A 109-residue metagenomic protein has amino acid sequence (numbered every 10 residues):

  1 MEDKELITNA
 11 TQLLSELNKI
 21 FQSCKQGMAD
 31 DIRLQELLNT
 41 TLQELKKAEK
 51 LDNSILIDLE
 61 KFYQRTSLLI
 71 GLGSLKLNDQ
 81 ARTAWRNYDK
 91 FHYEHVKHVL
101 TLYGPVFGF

Functional and structural regions predicted by a protein language model:
M1-N39, V96-F109: Short terminal alpha-helical segments
D3-L6, A10, A48, D52-I55 (+4 more regions): Intrinsic-disorder-associated interaction segments
A10, A29, A48, A81-A84: A sequence-composition feature that detects small, non-aromatic residues
Q12, D52-K61, A81-R82, Y103-G108: Generic hydrophobic segment detector
E16, I20, F62, A84-N87: Residues that form generic nucleotide/phosphate-binding pockets
C24-L72: Amphipathic alpha-helical interaction modules
T66-F109: Amphipathic alpha-helical binding modules
